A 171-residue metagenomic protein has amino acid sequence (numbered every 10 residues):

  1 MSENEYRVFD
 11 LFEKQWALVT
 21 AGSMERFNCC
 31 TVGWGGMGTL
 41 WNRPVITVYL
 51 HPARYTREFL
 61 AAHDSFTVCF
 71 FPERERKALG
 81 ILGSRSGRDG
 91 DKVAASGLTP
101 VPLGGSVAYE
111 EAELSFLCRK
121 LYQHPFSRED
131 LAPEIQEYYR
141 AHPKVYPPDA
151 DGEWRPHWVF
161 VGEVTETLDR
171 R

Functional and structural regions predicted by a protein language model:
M1-R171: Basic, polyanion-binding surface patches
